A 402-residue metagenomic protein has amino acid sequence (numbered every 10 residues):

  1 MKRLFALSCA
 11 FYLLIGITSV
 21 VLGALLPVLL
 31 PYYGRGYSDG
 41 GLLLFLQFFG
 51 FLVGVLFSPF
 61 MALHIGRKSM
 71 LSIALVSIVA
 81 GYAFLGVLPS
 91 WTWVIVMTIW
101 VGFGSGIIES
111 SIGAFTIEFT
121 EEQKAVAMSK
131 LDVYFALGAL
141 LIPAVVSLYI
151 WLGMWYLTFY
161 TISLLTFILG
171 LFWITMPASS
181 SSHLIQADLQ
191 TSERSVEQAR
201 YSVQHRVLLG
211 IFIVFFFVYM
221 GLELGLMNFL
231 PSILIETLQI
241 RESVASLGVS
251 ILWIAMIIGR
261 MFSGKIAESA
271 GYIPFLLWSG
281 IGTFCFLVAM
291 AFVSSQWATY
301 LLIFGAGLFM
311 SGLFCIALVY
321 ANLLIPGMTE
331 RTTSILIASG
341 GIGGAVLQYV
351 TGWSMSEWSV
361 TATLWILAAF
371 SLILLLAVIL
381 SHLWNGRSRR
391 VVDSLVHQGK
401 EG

Functional and structural regions predicted by a protein language model:
L4-L30, R35, L224-P231: Extracytoplasmic
L22-G23, H205-S250, I254-I258: Extracytoplasmic gate region of multi-pass secondary transporters
G34, G66, V87-T92, E121 (+4 more regions): Helix-breaking motifs and short loop linkers at transmembrane-helix boundaries and internal kinks in secondary membrane
V53-W91: Conserved MFS/SLC helix-loop-helix module at the cytosolic interface between two early adjacent transmembrane helices
G54-G66, I150, G259-G271, M355-S356: Helix-to-loop junctions at the C-terminal end of transmembrane segments in multipass secondary transporters
M97-Y134: Cytoplasmic helix-loop-helix junction between adjacent transmembrane helices in 12-TM secondary transporters
K130-S181: Helix-loop-helix hairpin linking two adjacent transmembrane segments in secondary transporters
A270-A317: C-terminal transmembrane helical hairpin of 12-TM major facilitator-type secondary transporters
